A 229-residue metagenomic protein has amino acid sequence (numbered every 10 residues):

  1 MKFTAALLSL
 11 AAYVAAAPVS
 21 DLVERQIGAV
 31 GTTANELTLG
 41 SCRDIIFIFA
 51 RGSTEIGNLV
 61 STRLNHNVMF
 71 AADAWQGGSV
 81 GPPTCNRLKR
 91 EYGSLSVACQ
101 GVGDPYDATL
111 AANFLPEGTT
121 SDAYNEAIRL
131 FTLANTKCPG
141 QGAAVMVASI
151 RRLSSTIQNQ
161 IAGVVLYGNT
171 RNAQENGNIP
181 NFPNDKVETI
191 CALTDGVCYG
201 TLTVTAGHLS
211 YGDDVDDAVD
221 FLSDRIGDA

Functional and structural regions predicted by a protein language model:
M1-Q26, A229: Fungal secretory targeting signals
K2, T33, S154-S155: Helix N-cap and loop-to-helix transition residues
A11, C42, S94, Q158-N159 (+1 more regions): Short, well-ordered coil/turn elements that cap or connect secondary structure elements
I27-C138, A192-D224: Active-site catalytic motif of lipid deacylating hydrolases and related acyltransferases
E117, S121-G200: Serine-dependent carboxylesterase/thioesterase catalytic core of lipase-like alpha/beta-hydrolase/SGNH enzymes
S154, S223-G227: Hydrophobic/aromatic-lined pockets within catalytic cores
